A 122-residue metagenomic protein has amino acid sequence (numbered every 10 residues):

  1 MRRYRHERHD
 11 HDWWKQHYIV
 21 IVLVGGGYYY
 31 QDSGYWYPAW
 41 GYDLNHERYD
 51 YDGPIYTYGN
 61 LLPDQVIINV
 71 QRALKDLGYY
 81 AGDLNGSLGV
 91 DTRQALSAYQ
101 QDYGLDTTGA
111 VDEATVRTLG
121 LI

Functional and structural regions predicted by a protein language model:
M1-N85, V90: Low-complexity segments
I67-Q71, R93, S97, V116: Extracytoplasmic/secreted envelope proteins and their assembly/folding machinery, especially bacterial periplasmic
S87, D91, V111-A114: Short beta->alpha linker loops
A98-I122: Extracellular LysM carbohydrate-binding repeats and other cell-envelope/extracellular binding modules
